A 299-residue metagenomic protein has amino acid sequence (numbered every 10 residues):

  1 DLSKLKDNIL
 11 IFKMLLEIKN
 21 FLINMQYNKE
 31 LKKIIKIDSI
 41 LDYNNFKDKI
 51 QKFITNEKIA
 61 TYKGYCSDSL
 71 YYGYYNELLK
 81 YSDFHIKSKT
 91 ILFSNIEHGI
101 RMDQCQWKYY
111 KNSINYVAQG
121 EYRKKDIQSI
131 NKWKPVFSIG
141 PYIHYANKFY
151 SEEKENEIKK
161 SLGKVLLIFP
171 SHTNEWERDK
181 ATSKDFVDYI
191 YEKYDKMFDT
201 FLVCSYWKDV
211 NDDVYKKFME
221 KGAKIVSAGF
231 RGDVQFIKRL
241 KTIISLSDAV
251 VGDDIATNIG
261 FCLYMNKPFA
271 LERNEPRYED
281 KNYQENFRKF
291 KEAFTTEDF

Functional and structural regions predicted by a protein language model:
D1-D7, I11-N147: Active-site and donor-binding regions of nucleotide-sugar-utilizing enzymes
K111-Y116, T200-F201, S245-A249: Short active-site oxyanion
V117-G120, F169-S171, V203-W207, A228-G229 (+2 more regions): Short His-Asn-centered micro-motif
Y122, G140-A146, A228-V234, R273-E279: Short, acidic/turn-prone active-site loops that include or flank metal/cofactor- and phosphate-binding residues
R123, H172-A181, K208-V210, G232-D233 (+2 more regions): Short acidic, S/G/P-rich loop/turn micro-motifs used as interaction or catalytic elements
N147-V214: Conserved catalytic-core segment of nucleotide-activated headgroup transferases in glycan assembly
D209-M265, F269: Donor nucleotide-activated moiety binding/catalytic core segment of transferases that use nucleotide-activated donors
T257-F299: Catalytic binding pocket for nucleotide-activated donors in carbohydrate/polymer assembly enzymes
